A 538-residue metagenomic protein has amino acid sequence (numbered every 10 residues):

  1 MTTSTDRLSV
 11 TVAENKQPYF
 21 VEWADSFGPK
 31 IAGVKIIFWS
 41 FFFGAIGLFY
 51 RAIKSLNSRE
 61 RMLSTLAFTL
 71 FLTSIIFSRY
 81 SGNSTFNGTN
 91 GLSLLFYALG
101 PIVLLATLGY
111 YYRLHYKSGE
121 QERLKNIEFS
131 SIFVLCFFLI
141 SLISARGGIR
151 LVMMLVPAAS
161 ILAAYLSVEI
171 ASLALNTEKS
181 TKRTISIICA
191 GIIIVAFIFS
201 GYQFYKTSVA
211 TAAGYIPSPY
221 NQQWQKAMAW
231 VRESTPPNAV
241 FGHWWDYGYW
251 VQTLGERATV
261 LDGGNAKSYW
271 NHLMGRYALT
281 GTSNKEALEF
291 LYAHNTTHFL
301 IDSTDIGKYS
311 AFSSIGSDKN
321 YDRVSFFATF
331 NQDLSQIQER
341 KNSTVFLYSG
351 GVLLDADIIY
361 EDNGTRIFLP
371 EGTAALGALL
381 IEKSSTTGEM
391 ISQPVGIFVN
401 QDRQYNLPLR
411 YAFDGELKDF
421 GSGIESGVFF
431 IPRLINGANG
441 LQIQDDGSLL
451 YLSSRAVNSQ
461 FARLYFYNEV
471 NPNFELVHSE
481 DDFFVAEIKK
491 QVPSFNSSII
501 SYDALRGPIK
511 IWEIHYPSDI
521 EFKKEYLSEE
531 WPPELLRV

Functional and structural regions predicted by a protein language model:
T2-Y116, E128-V134: Alpha-helical transmembrane segments at the extracellular/periplasmic loop-to-helix junctions of multi-pass membrane
G47-K54, I140-G148: Hydrophobic alpha-helical transmembrane segments
F49-S58, T107-R123, S160-I188: Membrane-interface junctions at the ends of membrane-embedded or membrane-associated helices
F68-S81, L139-R146, V195-G201: Aromatic-anchored segments of alpha-helical transmembrane domains
N90-V103, S144-E178, T184-I187: Hydrophobic/aromatic-rich transmembrane helices and adjacent perimembrane loops
L124, V134-L139, T280-T282: Short linear interaction motifs
T177-V538: Extracytoplasmic
